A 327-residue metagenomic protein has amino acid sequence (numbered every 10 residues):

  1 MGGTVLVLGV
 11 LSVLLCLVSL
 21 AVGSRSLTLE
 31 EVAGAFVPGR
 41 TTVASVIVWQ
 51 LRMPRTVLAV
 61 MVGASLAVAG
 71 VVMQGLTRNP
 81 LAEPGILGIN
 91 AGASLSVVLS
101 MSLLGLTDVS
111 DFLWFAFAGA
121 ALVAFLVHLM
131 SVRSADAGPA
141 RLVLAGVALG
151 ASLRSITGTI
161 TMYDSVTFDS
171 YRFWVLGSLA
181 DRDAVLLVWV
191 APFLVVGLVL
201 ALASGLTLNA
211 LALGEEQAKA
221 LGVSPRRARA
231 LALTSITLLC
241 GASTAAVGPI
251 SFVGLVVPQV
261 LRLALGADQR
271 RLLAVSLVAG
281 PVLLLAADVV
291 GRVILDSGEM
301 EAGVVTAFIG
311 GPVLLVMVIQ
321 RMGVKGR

Functional and structural regions predicted by a protein language model:
M1-R327: Alpha-helical transmembrane segments in inner-membrane proteins
